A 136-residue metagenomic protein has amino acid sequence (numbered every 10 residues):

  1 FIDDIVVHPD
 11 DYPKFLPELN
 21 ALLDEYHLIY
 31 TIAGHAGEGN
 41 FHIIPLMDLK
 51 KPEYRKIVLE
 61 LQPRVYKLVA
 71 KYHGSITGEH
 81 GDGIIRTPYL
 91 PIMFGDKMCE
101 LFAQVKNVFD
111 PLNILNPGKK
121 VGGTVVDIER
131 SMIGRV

Functional and structural regions predicted by a protein language model:
F1-I2: Helix-loop-helix junctions that connect adjacent transmembrane helices in secondary transporters/permeases, recognized
I5, P9-L28, K50-G78, D82-V136: Phosphate/diphosphate-binding loops
Y30-K50, I85-T87: Histidine-centered divalent-metal-coordination microenvironment in nucleic-acid enzymes
